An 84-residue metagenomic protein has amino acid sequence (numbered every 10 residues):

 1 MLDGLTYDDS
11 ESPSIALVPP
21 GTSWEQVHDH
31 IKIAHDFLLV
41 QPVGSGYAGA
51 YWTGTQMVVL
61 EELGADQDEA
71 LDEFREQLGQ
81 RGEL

Functional and structural regions predicted by a protein language model:
M1-A34: Negatively charged, low-complexity tracts enriched in Asp/Glu with abundant Ser/Thr
M1-L5, L78-L84: Short intrinsically disordered terminal tails
G4, A16, G46-A50, G64 (+2 more regions): Small side chains
D8, L39-G44, E83-L84: Short glycine-rich, low-complexity/disordered patches
I15-P19, Q56-Q67: A short, exposed loop/beta-hairpin motif centered on an aromatic-Gly-Thr core
S23, H28, S45, G64-D66: Intrinsically disordered, low-complexity coil/linker segments enriched for acidic/polar and small residues
V40-V59: Short aromatic-glycine-(Arg/Gly/Cys) micro-motifs in beta-strand/loop hairpins
